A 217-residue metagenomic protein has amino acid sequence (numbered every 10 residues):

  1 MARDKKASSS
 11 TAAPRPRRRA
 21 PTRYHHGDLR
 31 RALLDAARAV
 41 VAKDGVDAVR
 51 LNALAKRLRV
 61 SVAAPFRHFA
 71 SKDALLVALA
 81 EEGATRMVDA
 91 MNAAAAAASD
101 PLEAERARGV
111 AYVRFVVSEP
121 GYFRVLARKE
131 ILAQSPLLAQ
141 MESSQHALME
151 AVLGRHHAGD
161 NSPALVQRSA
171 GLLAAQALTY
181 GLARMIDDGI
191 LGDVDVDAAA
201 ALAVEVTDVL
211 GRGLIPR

Functional and structural regions predicted by a protein language model:
M1-D28, R217: N-terminal intrinsically disordered/low-complexity leader segments
D4-K6, R114, L165-D188, A199-V209: Hydrophobic alpha-helical segments that form the core of small-molecule binding pockets and/or dimer interfaces
L29-A32, A36, V40-A74, A78: Helix-turn-helix
V41, L76-G83, L126, M141-E142: Alpha-helical DNA-contacting segments of helix-turn-helix folds
A78, N92-Y122, S162-L165, G171 (+1 more regions): Hydrophobic alpha-helical connector segments
E81-E105, S143-R155: Amphipathic alpha-helical linker/stalk segments
T85, Q134-D160, S169-A174, A201-R212: Amphipathic alpha-helical packing segments from all-alpha helical-bundle domains
V117-S135, R184-G192: Amphipathic alpha-helical segments used for helix-helix packing
